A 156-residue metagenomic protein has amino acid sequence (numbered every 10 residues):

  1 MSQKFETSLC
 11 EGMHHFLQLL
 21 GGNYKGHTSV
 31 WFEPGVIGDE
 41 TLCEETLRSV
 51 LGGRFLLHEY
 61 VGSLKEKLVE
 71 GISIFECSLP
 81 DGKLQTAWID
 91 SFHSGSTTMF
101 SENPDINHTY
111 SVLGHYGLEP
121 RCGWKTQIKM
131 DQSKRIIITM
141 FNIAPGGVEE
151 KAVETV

Functional and structural regions predicted by a protein language model:
S8-N23: N-terminal helix-cap/turn-to-beta initiation motif at the start of protein domains
K25-L56: Short, solvent-exposed loop/hinge segments that bridge or flank secondary-structure elements
G35-V36, L64-K67, H93, L118-P120 (+1 more regions): Short glycine/serine/proline-enriched coil/turn segments at secondary-structure junctions
L51-G52, Q132-K134: Residue-level recognition of beta-strand termini and adjacent short loop/turns
H58-S63, T86-I89, S111-G117, T139-N142: Short beta-strand segments that buttress and anchor functional surface loops
G62-F100: Helix-adjacent hinge/juxtasegments
H108-Y116, P120-Q127: Asp-box/WD-like beta-propeller blade repeats and closely related beta-sheet repeat scaffolds
F141-V156: Edge beta-strand at a domain terminus
